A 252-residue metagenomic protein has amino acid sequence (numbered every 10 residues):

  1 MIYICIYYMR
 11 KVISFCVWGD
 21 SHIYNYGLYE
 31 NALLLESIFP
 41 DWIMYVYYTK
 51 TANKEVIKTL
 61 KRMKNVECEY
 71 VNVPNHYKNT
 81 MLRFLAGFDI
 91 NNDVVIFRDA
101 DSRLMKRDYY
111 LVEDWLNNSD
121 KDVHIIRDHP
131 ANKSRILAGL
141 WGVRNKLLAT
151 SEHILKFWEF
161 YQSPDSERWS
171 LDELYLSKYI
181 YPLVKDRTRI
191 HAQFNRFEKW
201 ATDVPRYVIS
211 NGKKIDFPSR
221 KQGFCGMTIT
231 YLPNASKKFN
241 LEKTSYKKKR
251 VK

Functional and structural regions predicted by a protein language model:
Y3-V73: N-terminal anchoring/stem segment of glycosyltransferases
Y29-E30, G87, D114: Membrane-embedded transmembrane-helix bundle of lipid-linked glycan/lipid transferases
P74-L82: A short, glycine-/small-residue-rich helix N-cap motif at loop->alpha-helix starts within glycosyltransferase
A86, V123-I125, L140-G142, Y175: Conserved hydrophobic/aromatic beta-strand scaffold that supports enzyme active sites
V95: Short aromatic/hydrophobic "clamp" motif used to bind/position activated sugar donors
A100-S102: Short acidic donor-binding/metal-coordinating loop in glycosyltransferase active sites
K106-S134: Conserved donor-nucleotide/metal-binding helix-loop-beta segment in metal-dependent transferases, i.e., the alpha-helix
P130-A131, V143-V251: Catalytic core and acceptor-binding pocket of nucleotide-sugar-dependent glycosyltransferases
